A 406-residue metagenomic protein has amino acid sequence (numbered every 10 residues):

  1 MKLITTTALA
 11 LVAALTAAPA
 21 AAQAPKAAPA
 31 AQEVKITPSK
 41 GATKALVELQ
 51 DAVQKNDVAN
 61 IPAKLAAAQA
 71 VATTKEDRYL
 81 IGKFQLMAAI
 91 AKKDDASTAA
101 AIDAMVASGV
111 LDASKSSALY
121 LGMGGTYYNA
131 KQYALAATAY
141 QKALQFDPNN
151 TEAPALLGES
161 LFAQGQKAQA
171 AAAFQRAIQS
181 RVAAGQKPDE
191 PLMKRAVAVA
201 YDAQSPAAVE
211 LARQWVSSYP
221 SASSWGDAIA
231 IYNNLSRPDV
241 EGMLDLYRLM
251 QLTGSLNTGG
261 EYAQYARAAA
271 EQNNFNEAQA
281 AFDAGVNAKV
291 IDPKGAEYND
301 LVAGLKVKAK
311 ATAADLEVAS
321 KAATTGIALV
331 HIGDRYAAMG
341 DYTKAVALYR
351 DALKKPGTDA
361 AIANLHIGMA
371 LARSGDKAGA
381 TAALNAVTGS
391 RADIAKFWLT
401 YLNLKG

Functional and structural regions predicted by a protein language model:
K2-A104, S108-A118, D393-F397, K405-G406: N-terminal leader/linker segments that initiate helical-solenoid repeat arrays
T43, L80, S114-A118, T151-E152 (+6 more regions): Start-of-helix register in tetratricopeptide repeats
A52, Q85, A89, Y120 (+8 more regions): Residue at a conserved register position within TPR or TPR-like alpha-solenoid repeats
K55, K92, A130, Q164 (+6 more regions): Structural motif corresponding to the intra-repeat A-B loop/turn of tetratricopeptide repeats
L80, F84, A118-G122, L156 (+6 more regions): Canonical tetratricopeptide repeat
T325-G406: C-terminal soluble interaction/assembly domains
